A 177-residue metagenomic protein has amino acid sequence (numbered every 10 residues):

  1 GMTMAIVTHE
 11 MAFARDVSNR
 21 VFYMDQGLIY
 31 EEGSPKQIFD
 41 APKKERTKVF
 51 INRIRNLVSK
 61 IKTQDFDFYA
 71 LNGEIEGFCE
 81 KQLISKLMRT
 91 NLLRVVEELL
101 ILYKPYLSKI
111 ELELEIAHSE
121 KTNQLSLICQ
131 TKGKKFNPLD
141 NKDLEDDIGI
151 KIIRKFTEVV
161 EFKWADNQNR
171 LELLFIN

Functional and structural regions predicted by a protein language model:
T8-H9: H-loop/switch region of ABC-family ATPase nucleotide-binding domains
A14-D16: A short, surface-exposed alpha-helical micro-motif characterized by mixed small hydrophobic and charged/polar residues
E32-G33: ABC ATPase "signature
Q37-V58: C-terminal boundary and immediately downstream tail of ABC-type ATPase nucleotide-binding domains
N56-Y69, K151-N177: Flexible, glycine-/charge-rich segments associated with ATP-binding catalytic modules
L87-I110: Conserved ATP-binding N-box helix of the HATPase_c
L125-D147: Glycine-rich/acidic phosphate-handling loop/turn and adjacent ATP-lid/helix of nucleotide-binding kinase/ATPase domains
